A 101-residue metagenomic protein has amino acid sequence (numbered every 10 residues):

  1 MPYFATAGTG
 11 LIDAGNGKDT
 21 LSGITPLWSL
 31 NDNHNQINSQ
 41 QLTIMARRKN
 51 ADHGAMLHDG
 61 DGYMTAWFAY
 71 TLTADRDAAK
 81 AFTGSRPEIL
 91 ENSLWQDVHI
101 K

Functional and structural regions predicted by a protein language model:
M1-R76: Active-site-adjacent alpha-helix of alpha/beta-hydrolase-fold enzymes
D59-K101: Catalytic active-site module of serine/aspartate enzymes centered on a nucleophile-bearing elbow/loop
